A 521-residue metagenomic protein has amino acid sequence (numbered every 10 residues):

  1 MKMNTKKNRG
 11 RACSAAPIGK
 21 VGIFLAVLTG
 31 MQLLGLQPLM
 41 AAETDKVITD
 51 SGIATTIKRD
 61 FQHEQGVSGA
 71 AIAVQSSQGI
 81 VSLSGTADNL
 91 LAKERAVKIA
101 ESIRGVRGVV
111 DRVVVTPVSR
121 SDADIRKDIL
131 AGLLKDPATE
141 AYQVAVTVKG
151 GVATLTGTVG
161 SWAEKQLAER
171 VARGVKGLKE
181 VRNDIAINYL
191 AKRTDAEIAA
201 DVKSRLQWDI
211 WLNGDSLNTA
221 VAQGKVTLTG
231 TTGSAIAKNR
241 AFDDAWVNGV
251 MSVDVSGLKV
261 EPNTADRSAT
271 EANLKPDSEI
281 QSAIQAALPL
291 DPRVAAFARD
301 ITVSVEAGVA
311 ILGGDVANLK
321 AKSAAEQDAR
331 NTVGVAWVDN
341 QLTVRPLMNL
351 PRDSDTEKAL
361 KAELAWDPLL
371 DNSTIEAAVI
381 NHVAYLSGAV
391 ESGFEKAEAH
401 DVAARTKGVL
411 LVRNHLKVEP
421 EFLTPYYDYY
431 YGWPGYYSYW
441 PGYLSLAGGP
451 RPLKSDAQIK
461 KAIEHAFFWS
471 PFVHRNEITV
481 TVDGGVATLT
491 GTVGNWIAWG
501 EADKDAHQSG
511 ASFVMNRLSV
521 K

Functional and structural regions predicted by a protein language model:
K2-K7, C13, G19-K521: N-terminal targeting leaders
